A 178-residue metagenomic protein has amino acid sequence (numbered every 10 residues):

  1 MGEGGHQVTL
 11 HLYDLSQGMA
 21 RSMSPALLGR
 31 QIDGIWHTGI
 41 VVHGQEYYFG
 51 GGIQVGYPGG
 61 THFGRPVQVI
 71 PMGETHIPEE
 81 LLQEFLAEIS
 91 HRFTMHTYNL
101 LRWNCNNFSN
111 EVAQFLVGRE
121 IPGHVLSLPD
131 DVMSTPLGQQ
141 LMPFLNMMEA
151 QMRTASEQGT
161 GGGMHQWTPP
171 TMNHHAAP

Functional and structural regions predicted by a protein language model:
M1-W103, L116, V132, P136-P178: Non-catalytic ligand/cofactor/substrate-binding and regulatory segments of enzyme domains
L116-L128: Short conserved catalytic/interaction loops centered on acidic-Pro-aromatic/His motifs
